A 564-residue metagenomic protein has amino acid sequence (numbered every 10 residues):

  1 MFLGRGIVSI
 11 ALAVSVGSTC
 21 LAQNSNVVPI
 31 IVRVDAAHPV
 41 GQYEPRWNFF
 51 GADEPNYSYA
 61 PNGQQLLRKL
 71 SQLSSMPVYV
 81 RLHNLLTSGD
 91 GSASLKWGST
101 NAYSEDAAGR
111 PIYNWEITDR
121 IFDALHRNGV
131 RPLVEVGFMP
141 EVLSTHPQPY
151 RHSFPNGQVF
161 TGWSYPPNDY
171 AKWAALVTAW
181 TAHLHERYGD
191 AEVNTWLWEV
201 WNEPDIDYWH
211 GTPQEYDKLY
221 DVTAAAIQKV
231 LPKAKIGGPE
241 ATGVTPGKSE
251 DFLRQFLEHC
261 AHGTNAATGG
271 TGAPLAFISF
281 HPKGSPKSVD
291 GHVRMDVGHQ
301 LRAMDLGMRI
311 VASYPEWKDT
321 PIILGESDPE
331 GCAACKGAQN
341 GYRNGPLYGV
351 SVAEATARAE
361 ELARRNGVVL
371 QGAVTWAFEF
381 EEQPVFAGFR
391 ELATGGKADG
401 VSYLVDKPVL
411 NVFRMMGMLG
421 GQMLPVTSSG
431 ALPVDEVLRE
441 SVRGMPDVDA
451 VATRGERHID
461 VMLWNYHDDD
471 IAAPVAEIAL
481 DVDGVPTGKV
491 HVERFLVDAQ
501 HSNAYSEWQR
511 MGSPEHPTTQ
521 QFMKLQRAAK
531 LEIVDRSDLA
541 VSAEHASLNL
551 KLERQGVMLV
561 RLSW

Functional and structural regions predicted by a protein language model:
F2, V293, V297-Q300, Y342-G349 (+1 more regions): Hydrophobic alpha-helical scaffolding
R5-T19: Bacterial N-terminal signal peptides
C20-L197, P213-V244, G269-P274, S313-D319 (+4 more regions): Non-catalytic accessory regions flanking glycosidase/transglycosidase catalytic cores in CAZymes
A93-S99, Q148-R151, G247-D251, V289-G298 (+1 more regions): Short, flexible/disordered intra-domain loops and linkers
V134, V177, L184, N194-N202 (+5 more regions): Aromatic- and acid-rich polysaccharide-binding/catalytic face of secreted or lumenal carbohydrate-active enzymes
M139-E141, W201-I206, A241-P246, E326-C332 (+1 more regions): Short, internal active-site loops enriched in acidic
W180, R302-I310, A355: Short, well-ordered amphipathic alpha-helical segments that serve as non-catalytic structural scaffolds within diverse
K283-H292, V311-G349, T375-G396: Active-site clefts of carbohydrate-active enzymes
